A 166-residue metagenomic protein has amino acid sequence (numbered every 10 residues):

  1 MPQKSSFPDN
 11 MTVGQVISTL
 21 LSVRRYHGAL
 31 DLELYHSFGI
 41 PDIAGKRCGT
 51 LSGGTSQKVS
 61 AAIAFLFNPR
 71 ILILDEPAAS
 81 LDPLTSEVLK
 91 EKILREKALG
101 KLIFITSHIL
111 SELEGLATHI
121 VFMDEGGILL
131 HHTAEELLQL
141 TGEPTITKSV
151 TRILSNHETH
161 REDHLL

Functional and structural regions predicted by a protein language model:
S18, G28-I43: Conserved ABC ATPase "signature" region
R47-G54: Conserved ABC ATPase signature
A61: Hydrophobic anchor residue at the start of the ABC signature
L72-E76: Catalytic Walker B motif of ABC-type/P-loop ATPase nucleotide-binding domains
P83-T85: Helix N-cap at the start of a conserved alpha-helix in ABC-type nucleotide-binding domains
H131-H132: ABC ATPase "signature
